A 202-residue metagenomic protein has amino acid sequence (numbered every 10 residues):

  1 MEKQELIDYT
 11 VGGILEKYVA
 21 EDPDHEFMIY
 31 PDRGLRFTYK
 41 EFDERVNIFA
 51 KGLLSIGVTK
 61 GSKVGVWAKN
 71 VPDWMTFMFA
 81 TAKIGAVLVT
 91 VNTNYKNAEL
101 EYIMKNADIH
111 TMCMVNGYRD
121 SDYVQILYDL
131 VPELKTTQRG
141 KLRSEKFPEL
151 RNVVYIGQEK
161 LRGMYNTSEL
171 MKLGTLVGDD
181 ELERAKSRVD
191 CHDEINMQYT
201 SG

Functional and structural regions predicted by a protein language model:
M1-Y9: Flexible, non-catalytic linker and terminal segments flanking ANL/adenylate-forming cores
I14-T38, K160-L161: AMP-dependent adenylate-forming
P23-E26, K146-L150, V154-L161, Y165-Y199: Conserved pre-ATP/AMP-binding loop-to-beta segment of ANL
F27-F79, K96-E101, S168-T175, E181 (+1 more regions): Conserved AMP-binding/adenylate-forming core of the ANL superfamily
V64, T81, E194, T200-S201: Conserved S/T- and glycine-rich ATP-binding loop of Class I adenylate-forming
A68-N70, N116, D193: Helix N-cap/beta->alpha junction signal
I84-K172: Structural core segment of the AMP-binding/adenylate-forming
